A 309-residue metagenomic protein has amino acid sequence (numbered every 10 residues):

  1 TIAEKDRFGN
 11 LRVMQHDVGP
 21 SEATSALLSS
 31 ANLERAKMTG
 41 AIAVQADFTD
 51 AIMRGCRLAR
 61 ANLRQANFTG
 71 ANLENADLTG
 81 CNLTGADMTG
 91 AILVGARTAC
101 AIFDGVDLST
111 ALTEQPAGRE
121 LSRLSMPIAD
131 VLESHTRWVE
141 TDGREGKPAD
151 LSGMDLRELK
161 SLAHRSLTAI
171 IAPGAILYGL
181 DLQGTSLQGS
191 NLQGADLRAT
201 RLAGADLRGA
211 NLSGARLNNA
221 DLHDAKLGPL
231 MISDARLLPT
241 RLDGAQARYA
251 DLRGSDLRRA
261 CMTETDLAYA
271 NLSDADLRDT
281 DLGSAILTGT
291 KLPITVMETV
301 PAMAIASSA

Functional and structural regions predicted by a protein language model:
T1-A309: Tandem repeat scaffolds
